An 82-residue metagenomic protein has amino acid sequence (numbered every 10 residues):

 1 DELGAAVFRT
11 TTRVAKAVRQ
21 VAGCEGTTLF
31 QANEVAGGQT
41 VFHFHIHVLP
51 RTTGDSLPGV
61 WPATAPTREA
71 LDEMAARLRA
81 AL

Functional and structural regions predicted by a protein language model:
D1-L82: HIT superfamily nucleotide-processing domains
